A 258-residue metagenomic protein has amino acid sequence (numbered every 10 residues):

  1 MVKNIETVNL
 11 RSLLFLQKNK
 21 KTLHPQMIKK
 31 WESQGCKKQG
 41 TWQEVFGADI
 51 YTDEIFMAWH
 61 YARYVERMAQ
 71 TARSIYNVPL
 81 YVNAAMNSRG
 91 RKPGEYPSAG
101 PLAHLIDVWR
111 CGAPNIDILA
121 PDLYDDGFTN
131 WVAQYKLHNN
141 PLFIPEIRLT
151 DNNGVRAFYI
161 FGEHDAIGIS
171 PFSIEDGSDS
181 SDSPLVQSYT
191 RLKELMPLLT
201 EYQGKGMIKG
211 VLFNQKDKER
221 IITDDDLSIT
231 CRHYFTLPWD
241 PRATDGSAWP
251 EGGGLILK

Functional and structural regions predicted by a protein language model:
M1-I106: Polysaccharide-binding and catalytic clefts of secreted carbohydrate-active enzymes
A69-S74, L105-Y202: Catalytic-core region of carbohydrate-active enzymes that cleave or remodel glycosidic bonds
F158-K258: Aromatic- and carboxylate-lined catalytic core of secreted/periplasmic carbohydrate-active enzymes
